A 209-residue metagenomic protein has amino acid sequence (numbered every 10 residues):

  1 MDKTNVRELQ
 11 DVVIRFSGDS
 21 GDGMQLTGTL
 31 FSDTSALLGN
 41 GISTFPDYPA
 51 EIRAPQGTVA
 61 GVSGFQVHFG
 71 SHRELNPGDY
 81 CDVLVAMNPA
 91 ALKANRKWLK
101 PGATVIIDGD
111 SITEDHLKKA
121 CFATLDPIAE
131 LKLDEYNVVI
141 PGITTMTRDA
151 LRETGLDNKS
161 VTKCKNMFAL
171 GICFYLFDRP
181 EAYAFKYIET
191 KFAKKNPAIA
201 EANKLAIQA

Functional and structural regions predicted by a protein language model:
M1-A209: Active-site cofactor/cluster-binding pocket
